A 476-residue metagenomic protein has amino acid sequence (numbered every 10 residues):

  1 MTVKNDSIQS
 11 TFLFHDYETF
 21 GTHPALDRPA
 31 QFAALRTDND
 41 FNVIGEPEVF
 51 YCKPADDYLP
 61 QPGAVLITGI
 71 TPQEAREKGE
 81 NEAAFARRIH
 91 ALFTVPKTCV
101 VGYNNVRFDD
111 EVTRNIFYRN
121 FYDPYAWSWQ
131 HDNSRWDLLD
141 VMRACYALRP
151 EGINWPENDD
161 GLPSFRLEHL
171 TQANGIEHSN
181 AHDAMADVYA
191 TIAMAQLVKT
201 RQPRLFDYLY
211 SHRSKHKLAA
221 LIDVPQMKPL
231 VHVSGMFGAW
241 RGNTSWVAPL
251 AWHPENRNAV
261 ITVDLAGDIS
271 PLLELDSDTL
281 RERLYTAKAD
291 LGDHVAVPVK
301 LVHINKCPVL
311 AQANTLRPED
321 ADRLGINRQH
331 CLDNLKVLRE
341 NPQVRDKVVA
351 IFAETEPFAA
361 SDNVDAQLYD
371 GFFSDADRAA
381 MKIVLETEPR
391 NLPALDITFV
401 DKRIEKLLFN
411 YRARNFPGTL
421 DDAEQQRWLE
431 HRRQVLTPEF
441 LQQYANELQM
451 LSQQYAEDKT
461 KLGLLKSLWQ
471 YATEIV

Functional and structural regions predicted by a protein language model:
M1-G45: Entry/capping segment at the start of metal-dependent catalytic domains with acidic active-site entry clusters
F20-T22, A75, A181: Short strand->helix junction
D27-F32, R36-T37, N42-I70, A91-P203 (+5 more regions): Metal-dependent phosphoesterase core characteristic of DEDDh/y 3'-5' exonuclease domains
T68-F85, L92: Metal-dependent phosphoesterase signature
S211-L291: Acidic catalytic cores of enzymes that act on phosphate-bearing nucleotides/polynucleotides
P254-H431: Long, charge-rich C-terminal accessory regions
E424-V476: C-terminal non-catalytic accessory extensions
